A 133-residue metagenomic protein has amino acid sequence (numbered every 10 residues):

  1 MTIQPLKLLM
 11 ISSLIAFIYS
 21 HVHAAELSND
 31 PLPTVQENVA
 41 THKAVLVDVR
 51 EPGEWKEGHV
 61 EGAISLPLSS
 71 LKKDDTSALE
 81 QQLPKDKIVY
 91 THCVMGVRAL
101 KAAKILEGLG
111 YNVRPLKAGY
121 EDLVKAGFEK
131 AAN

Functional and structural regions predicted by a protein language model:
T2-L9, S20-A44, G53-I88, V97-N133: Rhodanese-like catalytic fold shared by cysteine-dependent sulfurtransferases and DSP/PTP-type phosphatases
S13-Y19: Hydrophobic core
L46-D48: Structural scaffold elements adjacent to functional motifs in cytosolic proteins
H92: Short, surface-exposed ligand- or partner-binding patches at beta-edge/loop junctions that are enriched in aromatics
